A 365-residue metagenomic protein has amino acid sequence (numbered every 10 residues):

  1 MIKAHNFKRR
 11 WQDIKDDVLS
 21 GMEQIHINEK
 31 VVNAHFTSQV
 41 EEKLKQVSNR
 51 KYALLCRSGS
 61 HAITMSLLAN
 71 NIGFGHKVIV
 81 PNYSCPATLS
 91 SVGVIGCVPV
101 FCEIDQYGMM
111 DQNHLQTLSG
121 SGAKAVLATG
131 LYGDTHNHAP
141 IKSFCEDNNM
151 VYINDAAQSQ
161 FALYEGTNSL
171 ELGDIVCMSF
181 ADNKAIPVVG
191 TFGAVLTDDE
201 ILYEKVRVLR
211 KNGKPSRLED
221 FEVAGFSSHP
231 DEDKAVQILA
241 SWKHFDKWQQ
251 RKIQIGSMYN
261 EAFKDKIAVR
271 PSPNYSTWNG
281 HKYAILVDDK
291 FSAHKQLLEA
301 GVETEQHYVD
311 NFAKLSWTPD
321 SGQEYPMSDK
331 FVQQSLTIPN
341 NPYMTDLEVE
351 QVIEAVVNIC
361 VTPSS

Functional and structural regions predicted by a protein language model:
M1-K30, M150, P339: N-terminal "arm"/small-domain region of PLP-dependent enzymes with the aminotransferase-like
K30-K77, S91-I95, F101, T167: Phosphate-binding glycine-rich loop
F36-K43, V47-A53, A125-T129, A139-P140 (+1 more regions): PLP-dependent aminotransferase class I/II
S66-S119, L297: Conserved PLP-anchoring active-site segment centered on the Schiff-base-forming lysine
I95, D147-N148, A300: Helix C-cap/helix->beta junction micro-motif
Y107-V188, A194-L196: Active-site phosphate-binding strand-loop segment of PLP-dependent enzymes
